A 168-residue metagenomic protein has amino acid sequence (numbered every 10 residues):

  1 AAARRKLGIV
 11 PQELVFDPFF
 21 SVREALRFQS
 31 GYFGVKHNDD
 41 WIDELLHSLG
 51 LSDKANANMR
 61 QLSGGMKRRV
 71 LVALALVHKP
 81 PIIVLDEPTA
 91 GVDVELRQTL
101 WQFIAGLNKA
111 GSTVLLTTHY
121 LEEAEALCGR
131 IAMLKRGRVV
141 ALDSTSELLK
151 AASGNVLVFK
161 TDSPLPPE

Functional and structural regions predicted by a protein language model:
R27, G31-K54: Conserved ABC ATPase "signature" region
N58-L62: Conserved ABC ATPase signature
V72: Hydrophobic anchor residue at the start of the ABC signature
K79: Conserved catalytic motifs of ABC-family nucleotide-binding domains
I83-D86: Catalytic Walker B motif of ABC-type/P-loop ATPase nucleotide-binding domains
V94-L96, H119: Helix N-cap at the start of a conserved alpha-helix in ABC-type nucleotide-binding domains
W101-E168: ABC transporter nucleotide-binding domain
